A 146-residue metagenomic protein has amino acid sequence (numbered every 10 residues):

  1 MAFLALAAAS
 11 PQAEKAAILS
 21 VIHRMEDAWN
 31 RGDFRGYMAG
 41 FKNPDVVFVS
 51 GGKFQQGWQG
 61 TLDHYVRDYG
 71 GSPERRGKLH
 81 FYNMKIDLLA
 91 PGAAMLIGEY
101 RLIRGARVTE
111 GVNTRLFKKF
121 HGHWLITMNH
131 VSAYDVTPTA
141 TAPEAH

Functional and structural regions predicted by a protein language model:
F3-N43, T137-H146: Short, low-complexity N-terminal intrinsically disordered segments enriched in polar/charged residues
A17-V21, F34-G92, R101, R107-V108: A solvent-exposed, acidic/Ser-Thr-rich amphipathic alpha-helical stretch
I86-A94, F117-H123: A short, structured loop/turn motif at beta-sheet edges
I103-G105, D135-V136: Sequence/structural signature of outer-membrane beta-barrel proteins
E110-T137: Short beta-strand edge/turn micro-motifs at domain boundaries
